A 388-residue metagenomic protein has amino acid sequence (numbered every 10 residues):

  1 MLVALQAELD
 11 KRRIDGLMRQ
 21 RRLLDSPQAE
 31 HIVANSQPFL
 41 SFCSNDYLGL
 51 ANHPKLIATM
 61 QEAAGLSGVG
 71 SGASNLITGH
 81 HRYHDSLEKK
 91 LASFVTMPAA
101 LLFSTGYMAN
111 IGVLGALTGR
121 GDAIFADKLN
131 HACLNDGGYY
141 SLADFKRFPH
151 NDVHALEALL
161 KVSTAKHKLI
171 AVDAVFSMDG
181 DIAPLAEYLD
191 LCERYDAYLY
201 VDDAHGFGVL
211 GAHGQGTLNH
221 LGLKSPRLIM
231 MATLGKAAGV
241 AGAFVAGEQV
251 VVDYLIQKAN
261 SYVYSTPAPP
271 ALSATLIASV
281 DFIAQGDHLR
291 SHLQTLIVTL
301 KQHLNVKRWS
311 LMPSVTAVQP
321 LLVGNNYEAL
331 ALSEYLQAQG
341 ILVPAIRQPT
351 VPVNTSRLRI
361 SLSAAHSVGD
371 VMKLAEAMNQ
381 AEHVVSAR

Functional and structural regions predicted by a protein language model:
M1-S93, D190, Y195, N326 (+2 more regions): N-terminal glycine-rich, Lys/His-bearing helix-loop that initiates the first secondary-structure elements of many
D46, K146-V201: Active-site phosphate-binding strand-loop segment of PLP-dependent enzymes
P54, A58, E62, L66 (+3 more regions): PLP-dependent enzyme catalytic core of the Aspartate aminotransferase-like
S74, K89-G112: Short loop-beta-helix segment that forms the pyridoxal 5′-phosphate
V113-A132: Conserved PLP-anchoring active-site segment centered on the Schiff-base-forming lysine
H213, N219-Y254: Active-site PLP attachment segment
A237-L304, W309-M312: PLP-dependent aminotransferase class I/II
S291-V298, N305-G340, T355, L362-A364: Conserved PLP-binding catalytic core of the aspartate aminotransferase-like
